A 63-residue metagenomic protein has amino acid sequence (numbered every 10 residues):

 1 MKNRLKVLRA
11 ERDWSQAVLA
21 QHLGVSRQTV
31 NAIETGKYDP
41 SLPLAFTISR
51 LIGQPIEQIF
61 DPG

Functional and structural regions predicted by a protein language model:
N3-H22: Short basic helix-loop element that most often maps to the first helix and adjoining turn of HTH DNA-binding modules
Q16, R27, A45: Helix-turn-helix DNA-binding elements, focusing on the entry/boundary residues of the two helices that contact DNA
V18, T29, Q58: Residues in the helix-turn-helix
V25-Y38: Recognition helix of helix-turn-helix/homeodomain-like DNA-binding domains that insert into the DNA major groove
P43-Q58: DNA major-groove recognition helix of helix-turn-helix/homeodomain DNA-binding modules
F60-G63: Short amphipathic recognition helices of helix-turn-helix/homeodomain-type DNA-binding modules
